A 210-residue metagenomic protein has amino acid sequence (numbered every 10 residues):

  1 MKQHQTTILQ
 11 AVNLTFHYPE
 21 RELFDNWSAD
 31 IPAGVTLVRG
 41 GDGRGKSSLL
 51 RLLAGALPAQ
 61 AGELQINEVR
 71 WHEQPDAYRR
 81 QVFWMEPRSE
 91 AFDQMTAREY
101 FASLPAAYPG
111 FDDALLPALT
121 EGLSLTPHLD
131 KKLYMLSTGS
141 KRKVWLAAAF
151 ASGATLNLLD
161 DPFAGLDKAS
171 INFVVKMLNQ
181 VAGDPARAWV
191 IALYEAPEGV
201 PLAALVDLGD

Functional and structural regions predicted by a protein language model:
M1-A33: A short, flexible loop at the N-terminus of ABC-type nucleotide-binding domains that lies
A54: Helix-to-loop junction immediately C-terminal to a conserved catalytic motif
A59-Y78: Conserved ABC transporter NBD signature motif
R88, D93-P109, L115: Q-loop/switch helix immediately C-terminal to the Walker
D113-H128: Conserved ABC ATPase "signature" region
K132-G139: Conserved ABC ATPase signature
L146: Hydrophobic anchor residue at the start of the ABC signature
D160, L166-D167, I171: ABC-family nucleotide-binding domains
